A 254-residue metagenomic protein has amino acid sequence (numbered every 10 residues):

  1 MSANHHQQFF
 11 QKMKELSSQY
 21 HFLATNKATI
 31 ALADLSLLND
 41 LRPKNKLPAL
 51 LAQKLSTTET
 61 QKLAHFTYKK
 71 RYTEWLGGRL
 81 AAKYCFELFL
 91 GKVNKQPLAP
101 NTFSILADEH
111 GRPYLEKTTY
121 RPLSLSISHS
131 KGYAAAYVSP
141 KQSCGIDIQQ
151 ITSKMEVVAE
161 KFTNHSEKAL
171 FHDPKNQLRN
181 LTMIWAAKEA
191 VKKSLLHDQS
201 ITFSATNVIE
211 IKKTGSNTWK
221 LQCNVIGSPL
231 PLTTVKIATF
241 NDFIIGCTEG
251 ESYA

Functional and structural regions predicted by a protein language model:
M1-A254: Core catalytic alpha/beta fold that binds nucleotide/phospho-ligands
